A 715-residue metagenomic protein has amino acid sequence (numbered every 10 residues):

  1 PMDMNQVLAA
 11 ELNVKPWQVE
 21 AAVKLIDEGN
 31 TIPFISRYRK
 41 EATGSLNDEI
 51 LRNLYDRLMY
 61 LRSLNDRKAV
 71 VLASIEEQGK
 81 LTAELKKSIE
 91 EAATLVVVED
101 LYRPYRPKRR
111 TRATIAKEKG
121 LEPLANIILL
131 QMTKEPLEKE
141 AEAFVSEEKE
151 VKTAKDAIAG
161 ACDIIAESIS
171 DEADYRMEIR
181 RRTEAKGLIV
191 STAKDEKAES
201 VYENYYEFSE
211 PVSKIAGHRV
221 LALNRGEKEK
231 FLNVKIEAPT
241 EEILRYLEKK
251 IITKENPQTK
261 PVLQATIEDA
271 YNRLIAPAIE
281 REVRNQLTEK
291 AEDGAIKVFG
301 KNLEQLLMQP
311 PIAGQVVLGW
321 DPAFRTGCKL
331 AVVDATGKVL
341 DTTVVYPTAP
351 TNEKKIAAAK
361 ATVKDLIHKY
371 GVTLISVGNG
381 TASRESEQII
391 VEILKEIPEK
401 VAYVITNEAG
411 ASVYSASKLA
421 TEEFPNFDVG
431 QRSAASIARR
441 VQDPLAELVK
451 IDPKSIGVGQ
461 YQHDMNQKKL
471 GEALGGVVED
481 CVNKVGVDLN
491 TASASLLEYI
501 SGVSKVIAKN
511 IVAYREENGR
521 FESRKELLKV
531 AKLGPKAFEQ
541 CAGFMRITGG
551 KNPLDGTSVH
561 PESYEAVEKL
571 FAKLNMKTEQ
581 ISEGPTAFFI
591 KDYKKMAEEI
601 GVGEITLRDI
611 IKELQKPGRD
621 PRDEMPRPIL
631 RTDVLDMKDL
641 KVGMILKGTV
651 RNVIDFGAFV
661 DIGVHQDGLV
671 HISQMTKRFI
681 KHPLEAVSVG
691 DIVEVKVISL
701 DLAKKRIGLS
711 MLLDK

Functional and structural regions predicted by a protein language model:
N13, P310-P311, E479-A513, T632-V670 (+1 more regions): C-terminal accessory/binding modules appended to enzymatic or scaffolding proteins
K24-D27, P104, I115-E118, A222-G226 (+16 more regions): Replace "in large, NTP-powered and nucleic-acid-processing enzymes" with "in large, NTP-powered factors and other
T31-I32, T43, N47-E148, K152 (+4 more regions): Accessory alpha-helical DNA-binding modules that contact the DNA backbone or grooves
Y38-K40, L129, P239, P322 (+11 more regions): Short, ordered loop/turn segments at secondary-structure junctions
I50-N53, L64-G319, A323-N426, A434: Duplex nucleic acid-engaging cores and interfaces of nucleic-acid transaction enzymes
V97, V404, G410, S415-V485 (+1 more regions): Long, charge-rich intrinsically disordered scaffolds of nucleic-acid metabolism proteins
E140-A154, F208-S209, L247-Y271, I275 (+4 more regions): Low-complexity, acidic/Ser/Thr- and charged residue-rich accessory regions of DNA metabolism proteins
R180-L188, W320-F324, G380-E385, T406-V413 (+5 more regions): A glycine-rich phosphate-binding loop feature that marks nucleotide/adenosyl-phosphate handling sites
